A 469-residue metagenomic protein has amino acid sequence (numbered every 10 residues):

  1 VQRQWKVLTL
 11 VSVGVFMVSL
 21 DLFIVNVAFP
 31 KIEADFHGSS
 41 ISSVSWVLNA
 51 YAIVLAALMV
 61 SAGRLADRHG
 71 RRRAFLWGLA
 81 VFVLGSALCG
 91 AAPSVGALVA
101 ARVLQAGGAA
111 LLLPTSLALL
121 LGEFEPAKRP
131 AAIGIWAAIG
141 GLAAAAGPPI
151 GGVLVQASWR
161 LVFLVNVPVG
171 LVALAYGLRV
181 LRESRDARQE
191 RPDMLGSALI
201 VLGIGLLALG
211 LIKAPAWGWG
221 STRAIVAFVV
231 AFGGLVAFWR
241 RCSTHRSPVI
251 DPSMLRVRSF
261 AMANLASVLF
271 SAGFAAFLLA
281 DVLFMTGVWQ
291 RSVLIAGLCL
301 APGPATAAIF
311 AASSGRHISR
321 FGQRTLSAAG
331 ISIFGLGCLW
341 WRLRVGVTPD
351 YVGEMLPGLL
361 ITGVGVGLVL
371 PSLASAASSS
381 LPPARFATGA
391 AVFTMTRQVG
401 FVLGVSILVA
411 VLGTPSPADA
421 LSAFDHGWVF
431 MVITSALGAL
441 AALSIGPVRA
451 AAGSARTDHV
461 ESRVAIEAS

Functional and structural regions predicted by a protein language model:
V1-Q4, I445-S469: Intrinsic disorder in cytosolic terminal tails and internal cytosolic loops of multi-pass membrane transporters
W5-L20, V25-V27, G220-V230, G234 (+1 more regions): 12-transmembrane solute porter fold
A28-A57, A97-A100, L294-C299: Extracellular/periplasmic helix-loop-helix junction of adjacent transmembrane segments in MFS-like secondary
I32, L65, V153-L154, H317 (+2 more regions): Hydrophobic alpha-helical transmembrane and interfacial-helix anchor sites in secondary transporters
N49-G63, L113-L117, A301-S314: Central cavity-lining transmembrane alpha-helices of secondary-active solute carriers, predominantly the Major
R64-G196, T222, P383, M395: Helix-loop-helix hairpins in multi-pass membrane proteins, especially solute transporters
A127, L174-V201, S243-R258, S319-R320 (+2 more regions): Flexible interhelical linker loops that connect adjacent transmembrane helices in multi-pass membrane transporters
R129, V167-D186, V201-K213, V230-H245 (+1 more regions): C-terminal membrane-cytosol helix-exit motif in multi-pass small-molecule transporters
